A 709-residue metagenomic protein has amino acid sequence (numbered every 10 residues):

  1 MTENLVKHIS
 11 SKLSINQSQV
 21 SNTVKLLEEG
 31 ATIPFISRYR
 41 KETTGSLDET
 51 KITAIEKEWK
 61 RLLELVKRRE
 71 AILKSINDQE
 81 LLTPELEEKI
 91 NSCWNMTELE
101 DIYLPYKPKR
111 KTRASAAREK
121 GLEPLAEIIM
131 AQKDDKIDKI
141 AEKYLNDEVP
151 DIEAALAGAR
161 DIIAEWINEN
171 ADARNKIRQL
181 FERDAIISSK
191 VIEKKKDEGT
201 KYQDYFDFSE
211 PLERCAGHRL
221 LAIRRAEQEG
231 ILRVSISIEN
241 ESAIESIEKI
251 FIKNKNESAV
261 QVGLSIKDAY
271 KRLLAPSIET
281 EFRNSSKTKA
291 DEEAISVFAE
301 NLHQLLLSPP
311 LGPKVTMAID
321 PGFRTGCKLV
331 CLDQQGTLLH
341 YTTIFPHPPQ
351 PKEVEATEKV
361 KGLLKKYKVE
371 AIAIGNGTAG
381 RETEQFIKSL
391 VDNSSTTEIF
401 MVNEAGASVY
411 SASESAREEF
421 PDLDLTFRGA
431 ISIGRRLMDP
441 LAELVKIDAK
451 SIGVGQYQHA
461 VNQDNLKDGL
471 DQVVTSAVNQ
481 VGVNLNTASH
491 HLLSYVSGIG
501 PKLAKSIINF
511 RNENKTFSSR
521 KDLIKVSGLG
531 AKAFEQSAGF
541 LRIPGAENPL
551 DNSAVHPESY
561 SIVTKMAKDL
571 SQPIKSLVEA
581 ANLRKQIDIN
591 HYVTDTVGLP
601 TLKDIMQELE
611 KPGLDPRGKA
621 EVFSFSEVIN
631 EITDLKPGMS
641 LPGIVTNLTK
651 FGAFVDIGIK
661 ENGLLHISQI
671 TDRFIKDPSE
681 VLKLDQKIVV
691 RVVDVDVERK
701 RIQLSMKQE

Functional and structural regions predicted by a protein language model:
M1-S21, E28: Generic start-of-chain signal for non-secretory N-termini
L5, E64-L81, N91, V409 (+6 more regions): Long, highly charged, low-complexity intrinsically disordered interaction regions that mediate electrostatic DNA/RNA
K25-E28, P105, A116-E119, A222-A226 (+15 more regions): Replace "in large, NTP-powered and nucleic-acid-processing enzymes" with "in large, NTP-powered factors and other
Y39-K41, M130, E239, P321 (+11 more regions): Short, ordered loop/turn segments at secondary-structure junctions
K51-A54, R61, L65-A318, R324-D422 (+1 more regions): Duplex nucleic acid-engaging cores and interfaces of nucleic-acid transaction enzymes
S75, K89, E100-I102, A226-E239 (+3 more regions): Structured, non-catalytic alpha/beta "coupling" segments that mediate domain-domain communication and provide generic
Q179-I186, I319-F323, T378-A379, V402-V409 (+5 more regions): A glycine-rich phosphate-binding loop feature that marks nucleotide/adenosyl-phosphate handling sites
I543-E709: Single-stranded RNA-binding regions, centering on S1/OB-family and related RNA-binding modules
